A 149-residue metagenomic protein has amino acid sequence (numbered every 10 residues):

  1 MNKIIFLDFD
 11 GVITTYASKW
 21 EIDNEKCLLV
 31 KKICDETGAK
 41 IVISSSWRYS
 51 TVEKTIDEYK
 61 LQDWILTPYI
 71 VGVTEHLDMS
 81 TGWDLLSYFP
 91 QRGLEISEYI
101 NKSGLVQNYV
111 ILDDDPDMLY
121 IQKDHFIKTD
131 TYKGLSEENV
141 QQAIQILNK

Functional and structural regions predicted by a protein language model:
M1-K149: Catalytic phosphate/metal-binding cores of nucleic-acid and nucleotide-processing enzymes, i.e., regions that mediate
